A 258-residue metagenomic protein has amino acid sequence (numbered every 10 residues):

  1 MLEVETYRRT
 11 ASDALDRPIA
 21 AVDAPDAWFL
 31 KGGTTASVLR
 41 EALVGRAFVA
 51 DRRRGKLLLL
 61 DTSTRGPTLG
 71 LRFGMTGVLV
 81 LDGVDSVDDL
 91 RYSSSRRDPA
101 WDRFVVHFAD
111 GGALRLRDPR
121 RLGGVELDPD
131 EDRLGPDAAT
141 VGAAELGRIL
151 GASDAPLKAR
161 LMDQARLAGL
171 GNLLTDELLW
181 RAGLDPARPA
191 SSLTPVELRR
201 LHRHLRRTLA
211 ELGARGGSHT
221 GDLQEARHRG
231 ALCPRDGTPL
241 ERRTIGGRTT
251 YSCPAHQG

Functional and structural regions predicted by a protein language model:
M1-G258: Structured catalytic/nucleic-acid-binding cores of DNA maintenance enzymes
